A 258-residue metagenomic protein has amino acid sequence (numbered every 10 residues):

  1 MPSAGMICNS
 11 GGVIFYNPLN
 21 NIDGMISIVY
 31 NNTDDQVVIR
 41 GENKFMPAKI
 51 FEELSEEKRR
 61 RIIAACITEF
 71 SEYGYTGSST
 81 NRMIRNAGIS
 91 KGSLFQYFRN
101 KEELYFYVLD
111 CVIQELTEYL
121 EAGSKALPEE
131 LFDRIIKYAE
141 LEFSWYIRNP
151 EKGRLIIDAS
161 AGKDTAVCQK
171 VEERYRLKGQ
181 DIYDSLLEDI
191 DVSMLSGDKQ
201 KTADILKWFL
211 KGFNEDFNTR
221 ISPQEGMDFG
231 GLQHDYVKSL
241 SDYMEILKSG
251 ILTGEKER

Functional and structural regions predicted by a protein language model:
M6-F45, D184-E188, G212-R258: C-terminal peripheral helix-coil segments that are non-catalytic and often amphipathic
R61, E69-E103, Y107: Helix-turn-helix
A65-E69, W145: Short amphipathic alpha-helical elements of helix-turn-helix/winged-helix folds
E72-T76, L127, N149: Short coil/turn segments at alpha/beta junctions that flank glycine-rich nucleotide-binding fingerprints
Q114-T117, E121, K125, E129 (+7 more regions): Amphipathic alpha-helical packing segments from all-alpha helical-bundle domains
Y146-V167, E215-G226: Amphipathic alpha-helical segments used for helix-helix packing
